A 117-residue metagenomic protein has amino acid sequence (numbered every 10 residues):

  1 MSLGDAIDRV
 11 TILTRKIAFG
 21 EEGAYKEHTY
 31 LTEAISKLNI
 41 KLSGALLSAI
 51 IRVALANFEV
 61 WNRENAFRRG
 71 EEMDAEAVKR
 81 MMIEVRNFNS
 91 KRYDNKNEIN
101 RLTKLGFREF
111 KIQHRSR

Functional and structural regions predicted by a protein language model:
M1-R117: Anionic, Ser/Thr-rich low-complexity intrinsically disordered regions
